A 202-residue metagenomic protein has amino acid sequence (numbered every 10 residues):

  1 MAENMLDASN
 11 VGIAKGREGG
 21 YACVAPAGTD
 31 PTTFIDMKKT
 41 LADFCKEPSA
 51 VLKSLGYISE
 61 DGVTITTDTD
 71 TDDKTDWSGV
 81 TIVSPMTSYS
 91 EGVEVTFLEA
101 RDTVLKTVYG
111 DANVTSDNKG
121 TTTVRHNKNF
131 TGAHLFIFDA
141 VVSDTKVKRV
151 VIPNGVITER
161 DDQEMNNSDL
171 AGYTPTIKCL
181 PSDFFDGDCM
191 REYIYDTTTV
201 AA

Functional and structural regions predicted by a protein language model:
M1-L55: Polar/acidic, low-complexity leader/linker segments enriched in S/T/G and N/D
K15-R17, S88-G92, T131-A133, T145 (+1 more regions): A general secondary-structure signal for short beta-strands and their flanking turns/coil in non-transmembrane regions
F44-T96: A glycine-rich, hydrophobic loop/mini-helix early in the fold
T64, D72, S78, F97-D102 (+1 more regions): Short acidic, glycine/tyrosine-flanked loop/strand segments centered on an H-E-D-like triad
V80-V83, F138-A140, Q163-M165: Beta-strand-rich interaction surfaces with strong enrichment in secreted/lumenal proteins
V83-V104, S168-D183: Oligomerization/assembly interface segments of phage tail-like spikes and tubes
D102-P153: Short helix-loop boundary/capping segments
K146-A202: Mixed-charge, glycine-accented linear interaction segment located at domain edges/termini
